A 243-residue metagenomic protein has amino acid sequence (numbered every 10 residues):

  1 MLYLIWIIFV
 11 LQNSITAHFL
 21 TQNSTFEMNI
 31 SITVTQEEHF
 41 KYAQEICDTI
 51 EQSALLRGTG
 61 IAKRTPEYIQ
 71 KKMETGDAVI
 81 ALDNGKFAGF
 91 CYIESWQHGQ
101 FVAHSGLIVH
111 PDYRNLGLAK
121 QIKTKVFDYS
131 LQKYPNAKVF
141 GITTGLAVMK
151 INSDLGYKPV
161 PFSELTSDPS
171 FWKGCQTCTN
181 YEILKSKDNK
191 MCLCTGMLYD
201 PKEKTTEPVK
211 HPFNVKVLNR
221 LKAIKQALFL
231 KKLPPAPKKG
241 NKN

Functional and structural regions predicted by a protein language model:
M1-E27: N-terminal amphipathic/basic-hydrophobic helices that include classical n-h-c signal peptides and signal-anchor
I8-L11, E27-M28, Q132-N136, F140-N243: Terminal substrate-recognition subdomain of acyl/acetyltransferases
N29-I46: A short beta-loop-alpha structural element at the N-terminal edge of CoA-dependent acyl/N-acetyltransferase catalytic
V34, V109, T143: Conserved residues at beta->alpha junctions
K41-C47, E51-A62, D188-K204: Amide-forming acyltransferase catalytic core, primarily the GNAT-like/NAT-type and related acyltransferase folds
C47-P111: A conserved beta-strand-loop-helix scaffold within acyl/acetyltransferase catalytic domains
V109, N115-S130: Conserved acetyl-CoA-binding loop-helix of GNAT-fold acetyltransferases
